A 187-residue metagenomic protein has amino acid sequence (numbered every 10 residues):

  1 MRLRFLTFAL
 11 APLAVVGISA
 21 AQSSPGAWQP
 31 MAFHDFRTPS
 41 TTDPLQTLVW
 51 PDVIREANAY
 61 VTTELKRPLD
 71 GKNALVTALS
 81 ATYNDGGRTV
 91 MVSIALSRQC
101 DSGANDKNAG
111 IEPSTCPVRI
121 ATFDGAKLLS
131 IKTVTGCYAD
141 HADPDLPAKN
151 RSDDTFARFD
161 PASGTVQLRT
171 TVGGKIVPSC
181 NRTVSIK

Functional and structural regions predicted by a protein language model:
M1-R4: Positively charged n-region of N-terminal signal peptides that target proteins for export
T7-V16: Bacterial N-terminal signal peptides
A21-K66, K132-K187: Acidic, small-residue rich beta-repeat scaffolds with periodic aromatic anchors
G71-G86, S152-T165: Beta-propeller blade termini
Y83-K107, A162-T170: Acidic/hydrophobic-patterned starts of short beta strands in beta-sheet-rich repeat architectures
I111-T115: Short, solvent-exposed loop/turn segments at conserved positions within beta-propeller repeat blades
C116-F123: Beta-propeller blade signature
G125-L128: Short loop/turn segments immediately following beta-strands, especially the blade-tip and inter-blade linker loops
